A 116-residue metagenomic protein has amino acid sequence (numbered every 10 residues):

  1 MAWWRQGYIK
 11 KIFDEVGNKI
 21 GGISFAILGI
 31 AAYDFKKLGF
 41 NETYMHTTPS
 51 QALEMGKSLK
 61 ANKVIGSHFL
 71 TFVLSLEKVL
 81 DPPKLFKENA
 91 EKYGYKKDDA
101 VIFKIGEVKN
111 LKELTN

Functional and structural regions predicted by a protein language model:
M1-Q6: Conserved beta-strand hairpin/beta-sheet module of binuclear metal-dependent hydrolase folds, prominently
Y8-F103: Cap/insert and terminal regions of metallo-dependent hydrolase folds
D98-N116: C-terminal regions of proteins
